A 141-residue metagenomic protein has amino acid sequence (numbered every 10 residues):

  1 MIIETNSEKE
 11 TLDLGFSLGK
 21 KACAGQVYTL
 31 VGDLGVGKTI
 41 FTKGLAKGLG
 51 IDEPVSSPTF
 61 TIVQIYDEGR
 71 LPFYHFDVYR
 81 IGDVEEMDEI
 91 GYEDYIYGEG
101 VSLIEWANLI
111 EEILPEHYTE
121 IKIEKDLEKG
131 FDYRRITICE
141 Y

Functional and structural regions predicted by a protein language model:
M1, K47, E85-M87, E93-Y141: Short phosphate-coordinating micro-motif centered on Lys-Gly-acidic
M1-G15: N-terminal pre-Walker A segment at the start of P-loop NTPase domains
G19-G25: Phosphate-binding P-loop
Y28-L30: Hydrophobic anchor at the beta1->P-loop junction of P-loop NTPases
G35: Walker A (P-loop) phosphate-binding loop of P-loop NTPases
K38: Conserved lysine of the Walker
I51-Y66: Short beta-strand-centered segment that lines the nucleotide-binding/catalytic pocket of NTP-utilizing
